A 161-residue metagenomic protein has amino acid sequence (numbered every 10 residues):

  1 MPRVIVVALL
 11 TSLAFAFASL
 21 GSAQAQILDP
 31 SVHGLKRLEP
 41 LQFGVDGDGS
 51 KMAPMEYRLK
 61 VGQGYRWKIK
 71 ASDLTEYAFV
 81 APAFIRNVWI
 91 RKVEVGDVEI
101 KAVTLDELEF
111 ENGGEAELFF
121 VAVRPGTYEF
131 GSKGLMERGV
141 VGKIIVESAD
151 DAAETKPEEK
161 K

Functional and structural regions predicted by a protein language model:
M1-V4: Positively charged n-region of N-terminal signal peptides that target proteins for export
A8-S19: Bacterial N-terminal signal peptides
A18-I27: Boundary at the C-terminal end of the N-terminal hydrophobic targeting segment
Q26-L35, V103-K161: Extracellular/periplasmic metallocenter environments
P30-R66, S72: N-terminal edge beta-strand
P40, G64, L74-A78, T127 (+1 more regions): Exposed beta-strand and adjacent loop surfaces of beta-rich binding modules that mediate intermolecular recognition
G47, Q63, I69-D73, A81-I85 (+3 more regions): A mature extracytoplasmic/lumenal domain signature
K70-I100: Contiguous segments within soluble domain cores/interaction surfaces
